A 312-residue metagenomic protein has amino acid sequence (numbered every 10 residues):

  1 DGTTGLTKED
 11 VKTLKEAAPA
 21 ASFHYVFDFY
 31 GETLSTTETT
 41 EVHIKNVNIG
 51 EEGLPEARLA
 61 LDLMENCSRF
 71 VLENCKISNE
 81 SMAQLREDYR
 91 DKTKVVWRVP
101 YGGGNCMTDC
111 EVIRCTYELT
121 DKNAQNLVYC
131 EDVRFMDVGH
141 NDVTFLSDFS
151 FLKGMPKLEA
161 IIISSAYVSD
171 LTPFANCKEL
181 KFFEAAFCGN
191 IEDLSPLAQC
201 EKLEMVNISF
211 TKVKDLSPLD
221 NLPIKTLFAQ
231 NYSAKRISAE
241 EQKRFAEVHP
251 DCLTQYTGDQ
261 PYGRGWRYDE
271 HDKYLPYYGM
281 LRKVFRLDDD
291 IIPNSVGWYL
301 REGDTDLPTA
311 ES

Functional and structural regions predicted by a protein language model:
D1-L6, K12, E16-A83, E87-S169 (+5 more regions): Concave beta-strand-loop units of leucine-rich repeat
